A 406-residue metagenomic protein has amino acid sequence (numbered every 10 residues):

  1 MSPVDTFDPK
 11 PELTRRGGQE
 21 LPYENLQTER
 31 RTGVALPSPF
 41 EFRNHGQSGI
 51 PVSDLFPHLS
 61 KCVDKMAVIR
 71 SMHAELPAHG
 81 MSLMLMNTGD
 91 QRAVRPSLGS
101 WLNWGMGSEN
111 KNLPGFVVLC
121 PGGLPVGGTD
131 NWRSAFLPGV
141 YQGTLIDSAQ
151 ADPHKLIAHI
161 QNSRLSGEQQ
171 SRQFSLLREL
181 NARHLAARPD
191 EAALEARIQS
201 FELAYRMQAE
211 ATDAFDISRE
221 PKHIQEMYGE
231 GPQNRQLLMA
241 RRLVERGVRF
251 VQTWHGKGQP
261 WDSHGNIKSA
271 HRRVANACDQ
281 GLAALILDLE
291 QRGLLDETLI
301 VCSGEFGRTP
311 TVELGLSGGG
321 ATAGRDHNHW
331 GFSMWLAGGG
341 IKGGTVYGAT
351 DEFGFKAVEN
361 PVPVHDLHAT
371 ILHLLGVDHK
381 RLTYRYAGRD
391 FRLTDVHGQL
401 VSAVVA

Functional and structural regions predicted by a protein language model:
M1-A406: Ligand-binding pockets and gating/stacking loops
